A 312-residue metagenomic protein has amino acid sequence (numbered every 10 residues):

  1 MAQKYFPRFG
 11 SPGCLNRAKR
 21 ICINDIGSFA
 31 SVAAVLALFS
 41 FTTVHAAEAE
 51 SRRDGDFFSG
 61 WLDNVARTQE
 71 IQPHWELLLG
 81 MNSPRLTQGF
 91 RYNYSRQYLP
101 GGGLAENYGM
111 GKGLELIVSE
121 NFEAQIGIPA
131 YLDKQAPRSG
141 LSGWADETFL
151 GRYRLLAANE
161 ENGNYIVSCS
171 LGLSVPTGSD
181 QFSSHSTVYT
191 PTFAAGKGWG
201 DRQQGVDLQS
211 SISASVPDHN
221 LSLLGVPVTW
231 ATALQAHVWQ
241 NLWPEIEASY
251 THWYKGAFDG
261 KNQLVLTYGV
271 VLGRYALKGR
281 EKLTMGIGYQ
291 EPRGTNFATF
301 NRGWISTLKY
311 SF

Functional and structural regions predicted by a protein language model:
M1-F58: Cleavable N-terminal export/targeting peptides
A46-F312: Transmembrane beta-barrel domains of Gram-negative outer membranes and organellar outer membranes
